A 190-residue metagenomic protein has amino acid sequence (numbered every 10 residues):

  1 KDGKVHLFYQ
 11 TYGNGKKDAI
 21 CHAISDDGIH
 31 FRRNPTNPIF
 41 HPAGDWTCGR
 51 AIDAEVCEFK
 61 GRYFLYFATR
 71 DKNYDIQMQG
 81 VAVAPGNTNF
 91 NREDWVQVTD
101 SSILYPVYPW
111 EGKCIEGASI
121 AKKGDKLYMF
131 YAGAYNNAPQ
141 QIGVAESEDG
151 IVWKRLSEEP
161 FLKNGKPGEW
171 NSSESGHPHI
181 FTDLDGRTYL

Functional and structural regions predicted by a protein language model:
K1-G49, C57-K113, A121-S173, T182-L190: Beta-rich carbohydrate-recognition and catalytic domains
G117: Active-site/pore-lining binding-face segments in mid-to-C-terminal subdomains
